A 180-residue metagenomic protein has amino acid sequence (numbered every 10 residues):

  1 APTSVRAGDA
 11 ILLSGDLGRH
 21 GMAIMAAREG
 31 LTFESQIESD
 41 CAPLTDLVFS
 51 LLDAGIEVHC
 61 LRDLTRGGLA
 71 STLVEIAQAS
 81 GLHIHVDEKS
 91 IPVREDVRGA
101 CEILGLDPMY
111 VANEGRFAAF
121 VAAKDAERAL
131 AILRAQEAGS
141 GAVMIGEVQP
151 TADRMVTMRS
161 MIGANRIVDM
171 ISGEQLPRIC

Functional and structural regions predicted by a protein language model:
A1-S39, D46, R159: Phosphate/diphosphate-binding glycine-rich loops and adjacent basic-rich segments that engage nucleotide
V5-A10, T32, A54-E57, S80-H83 (+4 more regions): Short coil/turn connectors at secondary-structure junctions
G8, C60-D63, A119, I145: Buried hydrophobic positions in well-ordered alpha/beta secondary-structure cores of metabolic enzymes
I37-N113: Active-site-proximal betaalpha loop/short-helix elements that scaffold phosphoryl/nucleotidyl transfer chemistry
G115-V121: Short cationic amphipathic helices and targeting signals
V121-E127: Helix N-cap motif at beta-to-alpha junctions
R128-A138: Short amphipathic alpha-helices in soluble, non-transmembrane regions that often serve as interface/regulatory elements
Q136-C180: Acidic, Ser/Thr/Pro-rich beta/coil linker or hinge segments at domain junctions
